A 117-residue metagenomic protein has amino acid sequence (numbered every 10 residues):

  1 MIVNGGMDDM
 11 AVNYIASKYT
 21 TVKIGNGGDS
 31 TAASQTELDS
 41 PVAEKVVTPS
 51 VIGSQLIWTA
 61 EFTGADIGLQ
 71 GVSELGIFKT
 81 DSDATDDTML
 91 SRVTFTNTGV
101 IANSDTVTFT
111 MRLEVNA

Functional and structural regions predicted by a protein language model:
M1-S73, T80-A117: Small cysteine-rich, disulfide-bonded extracellular modules of the LU/uPAR three-finger superfamily and closely related
